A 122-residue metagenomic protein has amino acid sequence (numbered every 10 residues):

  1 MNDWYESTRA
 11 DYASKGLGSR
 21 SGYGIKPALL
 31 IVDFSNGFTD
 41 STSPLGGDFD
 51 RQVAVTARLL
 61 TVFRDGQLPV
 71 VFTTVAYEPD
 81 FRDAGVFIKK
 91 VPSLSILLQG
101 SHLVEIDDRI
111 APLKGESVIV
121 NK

Functional and structural regions predicted by a protein language model:
M1-S117: Active-site acidic carboxylates
V120-K122: Alpha-helical scaffold elements lining the catalytic groove of polysaccharide deacetylases
